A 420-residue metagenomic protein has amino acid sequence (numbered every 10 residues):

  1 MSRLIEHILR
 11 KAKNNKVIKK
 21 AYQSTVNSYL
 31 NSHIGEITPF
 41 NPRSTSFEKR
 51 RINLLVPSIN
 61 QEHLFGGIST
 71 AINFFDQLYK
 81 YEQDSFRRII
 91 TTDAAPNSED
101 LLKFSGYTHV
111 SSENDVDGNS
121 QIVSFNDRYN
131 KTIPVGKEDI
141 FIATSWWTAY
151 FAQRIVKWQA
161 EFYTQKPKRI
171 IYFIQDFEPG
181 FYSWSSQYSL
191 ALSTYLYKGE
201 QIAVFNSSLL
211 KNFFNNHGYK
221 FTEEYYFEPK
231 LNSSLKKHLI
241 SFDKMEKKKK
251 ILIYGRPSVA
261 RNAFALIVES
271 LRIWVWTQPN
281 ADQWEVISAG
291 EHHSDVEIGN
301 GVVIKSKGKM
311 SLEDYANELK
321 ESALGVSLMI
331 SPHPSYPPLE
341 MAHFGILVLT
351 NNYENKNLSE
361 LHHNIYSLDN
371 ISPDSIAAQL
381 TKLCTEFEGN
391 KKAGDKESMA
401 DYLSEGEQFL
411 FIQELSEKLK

Functional and structural regions predicted by a protein language model:
G67-T70, I89-T91, Y188, Y197 (+3 more regions): Conserved catalytic-core segment of nucleotide-activated headgroup transferases in glycan assembly
F125-Y129, H292, V303-L319, P334: Conserved active-site histidine-acidic residue motif and adjacent donor-binding/catalytic loop of glycosyltransferases
N130-K137, S185-A203: Membrane-proximal helix-turn-helix segments that form the acceptor-binding/catalytic region of lipid-linked
D139, K320-H333: Acidic donor-binding loop of glycosyltransferase active sites
F151-A152, F181-S183, Q187, G199-E223: A short, active-site helix/loop in glycosyltransferases that binds the activated sugar's phosphate group
I346-N351: Short hydrophobic beta-strand element within catalytic cores of glycosyltransferases and related nucleotide-activated
N357-K382: Change "using UDP/GDP/dTDP sugars" to "using nucleotide sugars
I371, T385-K420: A charged, aromatic-enriched C-terminal amphipathic alpha-helix characteristic of glycosyltransferases across folds
